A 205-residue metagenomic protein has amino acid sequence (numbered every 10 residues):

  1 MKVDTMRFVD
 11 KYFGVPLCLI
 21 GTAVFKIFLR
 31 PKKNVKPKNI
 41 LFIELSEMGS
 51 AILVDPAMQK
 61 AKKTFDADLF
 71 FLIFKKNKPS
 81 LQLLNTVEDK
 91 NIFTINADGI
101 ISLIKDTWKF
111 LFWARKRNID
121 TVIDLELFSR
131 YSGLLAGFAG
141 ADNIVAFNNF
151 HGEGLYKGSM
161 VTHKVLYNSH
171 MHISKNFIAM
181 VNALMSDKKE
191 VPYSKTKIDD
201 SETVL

Functional and structural regions predicted by a protein language model:
M1-L205: Catalytic machinery of carbohydrate-active enzymes, primarily nucleotide-sugar-dependent glycosyltransferases
